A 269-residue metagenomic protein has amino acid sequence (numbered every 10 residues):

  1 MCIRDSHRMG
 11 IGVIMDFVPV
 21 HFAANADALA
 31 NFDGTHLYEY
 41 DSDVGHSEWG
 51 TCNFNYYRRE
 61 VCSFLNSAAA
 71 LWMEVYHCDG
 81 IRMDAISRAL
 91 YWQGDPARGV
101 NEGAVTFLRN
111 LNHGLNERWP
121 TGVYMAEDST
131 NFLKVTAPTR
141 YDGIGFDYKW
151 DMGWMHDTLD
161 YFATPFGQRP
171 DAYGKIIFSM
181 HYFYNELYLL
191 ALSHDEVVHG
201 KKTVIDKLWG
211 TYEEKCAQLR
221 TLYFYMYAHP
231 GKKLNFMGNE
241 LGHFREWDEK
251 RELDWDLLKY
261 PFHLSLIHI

Functional and structural regions predicted by a protein language model:
M1-D5, I267-I269: Conserved small/polar residues in nucleotide/adenosyl-binding loops
R4-C78, R82-V100: Substrate-binding/active-site clefts of carbohydrate-active enzymes
A30-F32, Y141-G143, D254-W255: Glycine-rich, phosphate-binding/catalytic loops in enzymes
Y57-V61, L65, V100-A104, T211 (+2 more regions): Residue-level preference for long, well-ordered alpha-helices that form the structural scaffold of enzyme catalytic
V61-W72, F107, L111, L219-L222 (+1 more regions): Alpha-helical packing segments of well-folded alpha/beta enzyme cores
H77-D79, Y91-E249: Conserved alpha/beta catalytic core and glycan-binding cleft of carbohydrate-active enzymes
N112-H113, W119-P120, L257-I267: Aromatic- and carboxylate-lined catalytic core of secreted/periplasmic carbohydrate-active enzymes
D248-L257: Active-site His/acidic residue clusters
